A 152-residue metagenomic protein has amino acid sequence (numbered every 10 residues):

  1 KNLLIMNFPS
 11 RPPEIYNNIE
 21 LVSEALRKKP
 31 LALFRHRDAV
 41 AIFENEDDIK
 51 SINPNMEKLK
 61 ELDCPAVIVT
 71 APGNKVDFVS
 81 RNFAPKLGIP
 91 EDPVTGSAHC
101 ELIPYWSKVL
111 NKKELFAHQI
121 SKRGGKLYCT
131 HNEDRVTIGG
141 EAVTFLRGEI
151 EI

Functional and structural regions predicted by a protein language model:
K1-I152: Active-site proximal loop and beta-alpha junction motif in alpha/beta enzyme cores
